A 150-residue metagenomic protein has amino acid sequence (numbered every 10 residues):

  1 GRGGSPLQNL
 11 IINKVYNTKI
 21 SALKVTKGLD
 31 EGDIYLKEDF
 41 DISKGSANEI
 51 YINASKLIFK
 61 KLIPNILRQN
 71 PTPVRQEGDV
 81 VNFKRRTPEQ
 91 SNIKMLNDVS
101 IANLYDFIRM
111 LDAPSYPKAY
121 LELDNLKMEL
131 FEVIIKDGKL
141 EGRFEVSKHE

Functional and structural regions predicted by a protein language model:
G1-N82, Q90-I93: Donor/substrate-binding cores of folate-linked one-carbon enzymes
K14, T26-G28, R85, A113 (+2 more regions): A generic structural signal for short, solvent-exposed coil/turn residues that cap or connect secondary-structure
D30, L36, T87-E89, S115-P117 (+1 more regions): A generic structural signal for well-ordered coil/turn residues at beta-strand boundaries that shape enzyme active-site
N82-F83, D106: Short alpha-helical segments used as structural interaction elements across diverse proteins
K84-P88, V99-I101: Short low-complexity stretches enriched in small and charged residues
K94-E150: An anion-binding loop in the catalytic cleft
